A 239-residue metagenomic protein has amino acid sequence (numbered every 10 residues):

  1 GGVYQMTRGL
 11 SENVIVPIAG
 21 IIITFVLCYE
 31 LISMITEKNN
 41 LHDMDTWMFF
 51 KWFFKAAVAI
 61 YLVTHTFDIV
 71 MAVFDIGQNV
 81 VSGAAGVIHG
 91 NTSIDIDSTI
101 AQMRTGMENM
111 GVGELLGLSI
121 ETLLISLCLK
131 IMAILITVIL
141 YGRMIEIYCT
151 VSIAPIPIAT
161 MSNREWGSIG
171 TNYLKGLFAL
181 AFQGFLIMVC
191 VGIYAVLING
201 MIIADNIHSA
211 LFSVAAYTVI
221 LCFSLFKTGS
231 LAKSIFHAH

Functional and structural regions predicted by a protein language model:
G1-I22, I35: Binding/recognition "hotspot" determinant
T7-V16, W47, K51-F54, E108 (+4 more regions): Alpha-helical membrane-interface segments at transmembrane helix boundaries
G20, T24-T36, I187-I202: Juxtamembrane "helix exit" motif at the C-terminal ends of alpha-helical transmembrane segments in multi-pass membrane
I22-A57, I153-G167: Hydrophobic transmembrane alpha-helix segments characteristic of membrane transport and insertion machinery
A57-I153, I187-F236: Non-cytosolic segments of integral membrane proteins
I158-K175, I203, S234-I235: Alpha-helical transmembrane segments
Y173-A181, V219, F223: Transmembrane helix-bundle signature of multi-pass membrane transporters/permeases
L180-M188: Hydrophobic alpha-helical membrane segments
